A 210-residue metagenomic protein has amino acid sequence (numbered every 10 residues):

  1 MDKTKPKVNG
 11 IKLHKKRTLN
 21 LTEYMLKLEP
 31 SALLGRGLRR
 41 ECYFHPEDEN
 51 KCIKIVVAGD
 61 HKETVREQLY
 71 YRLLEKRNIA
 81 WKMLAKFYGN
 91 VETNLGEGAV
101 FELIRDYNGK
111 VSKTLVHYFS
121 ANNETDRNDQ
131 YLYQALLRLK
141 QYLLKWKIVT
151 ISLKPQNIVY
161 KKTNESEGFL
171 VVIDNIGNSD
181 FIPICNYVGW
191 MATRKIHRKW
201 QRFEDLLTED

Functional and structural regions predicted by a protein language model:
D2-S31: Juxta-kinase regulatory segment immediately upstream of eukaryotic protein kinase catalytic domains
K27-R77, M191: ATP-binding glycine-rich loop module of kinase domains
F44-H45, I55, G89, L103 (+1 more regions): Conserved hydrophobic "DFG−1" position in protein kinase catalytic cores
C52-A58, E102-I104, D174-I176: Active-site ExK catalytic segment of metal-dependent nucleases
H61-E67, K110-K113, I182: Active-site-adjacent loop/helix micro-motif of nuclease/hydrolase catalytic cores
M83-G89, V149-K162: A short glycine-rich, hydrophobically flanked beta-strand micro-motif that places a catalytic Asp/Glu for divalent metal
M83-L132: Conserved structural core of kinase catalytic domains
A121-L137, Q141-I151, Y160-D210: C-lobe/activation-segment region of protein kinase-like
